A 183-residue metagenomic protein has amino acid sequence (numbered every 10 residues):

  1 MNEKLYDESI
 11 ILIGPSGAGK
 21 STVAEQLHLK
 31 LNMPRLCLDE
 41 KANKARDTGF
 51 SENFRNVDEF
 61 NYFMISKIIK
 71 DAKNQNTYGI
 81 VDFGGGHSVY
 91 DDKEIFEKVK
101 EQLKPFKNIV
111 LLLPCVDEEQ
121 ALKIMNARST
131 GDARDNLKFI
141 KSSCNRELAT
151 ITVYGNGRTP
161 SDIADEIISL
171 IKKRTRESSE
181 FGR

Functional and structural regions predicted by a protein language model:
N2-L5, Y78, N108, S143-R183: NTP-dependent small-molecule kinase module
L12: Hydrophobic anchor at the beta1->P-loop junction of P-loop NTPases
P15: P-loop (Walker A) phosphate-binding loop of NTP-binding proteins
K20: Conserved lysine of the Walker
E25-K67: Conserved substrate/cofactor phosphate-moiety recognition/catalytic segment in nucleotide-dependent phosphotransferases
F60-L103: Glycine-rich phosphate-binding loop used to anchor ATP phosphates in small-molecule kinases, encompassing both
G85-S88, C115-V116, R158: Short glycine-rich anion-binding loops that position phosphate/pyrophosphate groups of nucleotides and phosphorylated
Q102-I151, E177: A glycine- and Lys/Arg-enriched "phosphate-lid" helix/loop adjacent to the NTP-binding pocket of small-molecule kinases
